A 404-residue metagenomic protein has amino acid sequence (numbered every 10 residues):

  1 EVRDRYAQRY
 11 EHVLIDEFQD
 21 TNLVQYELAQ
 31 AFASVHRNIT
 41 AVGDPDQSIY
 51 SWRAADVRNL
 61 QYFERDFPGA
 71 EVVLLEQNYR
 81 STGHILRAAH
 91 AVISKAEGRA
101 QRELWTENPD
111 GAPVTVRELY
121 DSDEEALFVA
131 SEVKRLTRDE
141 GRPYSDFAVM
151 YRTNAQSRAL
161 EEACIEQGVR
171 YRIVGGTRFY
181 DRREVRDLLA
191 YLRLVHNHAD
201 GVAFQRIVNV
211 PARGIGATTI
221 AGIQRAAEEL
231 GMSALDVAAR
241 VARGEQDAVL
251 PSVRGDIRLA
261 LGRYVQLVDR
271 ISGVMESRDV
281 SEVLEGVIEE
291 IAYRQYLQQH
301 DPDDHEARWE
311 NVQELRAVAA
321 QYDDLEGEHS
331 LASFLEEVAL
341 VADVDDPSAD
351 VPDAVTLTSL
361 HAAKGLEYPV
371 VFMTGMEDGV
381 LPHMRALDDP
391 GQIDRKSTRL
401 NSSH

Functional and structural regions predicted by a protein language model:
E1-Y62, Q77-S81, V287: Conserved helicase NTPase motor core
Y6-E17, T21, Q25-L28, F32 (+7 more regions): Structural preference for long, well-ordered alpha-helical segments in enzyme cores
H12, P143, S157-V169, R182 (+1 more regions): Conserved helicase C-terminal RecA-like lobe
V35-N38, D44-D46, F67-V72, D110-V114 (+4 more regions): Short glycine-/polar-rich loops that comprise or flank the Walker A/P-loop and associated switch/sensor motifs
V42-D46, W52-V57, Q77-Y79, A89-H90 (+4 more regions): A short beta-strand-to-loop transition that corresponds to the Sensor-1 phosphate-sensing loop of AAA+ P-loop ATPases
D46-S51, R80-S81, I173-H196, V208: Short alpha-helix plus adjacent loop in nuclease-associated cores
P68-E71, E76-R170, R193-N197, R258 (+1 more regions): Helicase P-loop NTPase motor core
L400-H404: Positively charged, low-complexity/disordered segments
